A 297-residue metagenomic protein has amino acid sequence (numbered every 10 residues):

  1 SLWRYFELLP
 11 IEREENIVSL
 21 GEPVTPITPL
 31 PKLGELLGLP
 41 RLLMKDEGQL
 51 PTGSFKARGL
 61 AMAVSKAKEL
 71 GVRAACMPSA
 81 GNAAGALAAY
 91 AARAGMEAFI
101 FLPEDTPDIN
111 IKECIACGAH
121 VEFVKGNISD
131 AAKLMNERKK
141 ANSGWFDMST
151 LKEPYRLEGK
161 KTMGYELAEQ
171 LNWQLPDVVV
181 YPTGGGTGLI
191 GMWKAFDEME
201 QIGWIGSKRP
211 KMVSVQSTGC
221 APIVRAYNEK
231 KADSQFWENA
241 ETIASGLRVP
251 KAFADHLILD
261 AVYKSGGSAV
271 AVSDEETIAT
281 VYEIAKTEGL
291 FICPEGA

Functional and structural regions predicted by a protein language model:
S1-A297: PLP-dependent amino-acid enzyme catalytic core
